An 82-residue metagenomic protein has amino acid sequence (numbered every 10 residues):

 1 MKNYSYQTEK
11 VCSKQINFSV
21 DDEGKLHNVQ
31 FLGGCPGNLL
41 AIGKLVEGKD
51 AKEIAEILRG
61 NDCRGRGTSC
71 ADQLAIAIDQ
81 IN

Functional and structural regions predicted by a protein language model:
M1-S5: Short, hydrophobic/aromatic-rich segments at coil-to-beta transitions
T8-N17, D21-N82: Active-site- and interface-proximal helix/loop "cap" or "latch" segments in soluble metabolic and energy-transducing
